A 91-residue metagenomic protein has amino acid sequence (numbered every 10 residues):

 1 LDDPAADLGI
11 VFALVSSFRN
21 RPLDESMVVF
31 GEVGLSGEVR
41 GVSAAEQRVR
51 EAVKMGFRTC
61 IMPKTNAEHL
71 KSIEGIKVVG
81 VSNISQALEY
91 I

Functional and structural regions predicted by a protein language model:
L1-I91: Peripheral, non-AAA+ core regions of ATP-driven protein-machinery
